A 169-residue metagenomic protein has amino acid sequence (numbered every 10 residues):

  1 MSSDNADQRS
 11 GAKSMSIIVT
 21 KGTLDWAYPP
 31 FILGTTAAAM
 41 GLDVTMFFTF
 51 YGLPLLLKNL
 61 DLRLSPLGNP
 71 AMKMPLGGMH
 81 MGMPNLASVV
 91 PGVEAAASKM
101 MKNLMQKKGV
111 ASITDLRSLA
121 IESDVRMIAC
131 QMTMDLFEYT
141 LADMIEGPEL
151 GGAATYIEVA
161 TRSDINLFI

Functional and structural regions predicted by a protein language model:
M1-N5, S10, S14, S163-D164: Polar low-complexity intrinsically disordered regions
I17-A27, L56-L57, L104-M105: Short, glycine-rich nucleotide/cofactor-binding loops
Y28-M40, M46: Histidine-anchored nucleotide/phosphate-binding helix
V44-F50, I128-C130: Short internal beta-strands
F50-P54, M134: Short beta-alpha junction loops
L53-P66: N-terminal beta-loop-helix "entrance" segment that forms/cooperates in small-molecule cofactor or anionic ligand
L64-M101, M105, G109: A glycine-rich helix N-cap at a beta->alpha junction
V93-I157: A charged, amphipathic interaction segment
